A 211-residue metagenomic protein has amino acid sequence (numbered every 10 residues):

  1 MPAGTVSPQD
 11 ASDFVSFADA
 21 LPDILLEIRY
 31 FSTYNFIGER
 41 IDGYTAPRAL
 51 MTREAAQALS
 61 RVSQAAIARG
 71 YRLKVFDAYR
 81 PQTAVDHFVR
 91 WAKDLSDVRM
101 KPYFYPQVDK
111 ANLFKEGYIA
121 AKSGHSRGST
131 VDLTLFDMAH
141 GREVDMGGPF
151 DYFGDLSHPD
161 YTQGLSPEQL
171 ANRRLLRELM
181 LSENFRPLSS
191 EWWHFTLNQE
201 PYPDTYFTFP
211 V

Functional and structural regions predicted by a protein language model:
M1-A78, V85-S190, Q199-V211: Extracytoplasmic cell-surface/polysaccharide-interacting catalytic and binding patches
F195: Conserved metal-phosphate-binding beta-hairpin within the catalytic cores of diverse ATP-dependent phosphoryl-transfer
